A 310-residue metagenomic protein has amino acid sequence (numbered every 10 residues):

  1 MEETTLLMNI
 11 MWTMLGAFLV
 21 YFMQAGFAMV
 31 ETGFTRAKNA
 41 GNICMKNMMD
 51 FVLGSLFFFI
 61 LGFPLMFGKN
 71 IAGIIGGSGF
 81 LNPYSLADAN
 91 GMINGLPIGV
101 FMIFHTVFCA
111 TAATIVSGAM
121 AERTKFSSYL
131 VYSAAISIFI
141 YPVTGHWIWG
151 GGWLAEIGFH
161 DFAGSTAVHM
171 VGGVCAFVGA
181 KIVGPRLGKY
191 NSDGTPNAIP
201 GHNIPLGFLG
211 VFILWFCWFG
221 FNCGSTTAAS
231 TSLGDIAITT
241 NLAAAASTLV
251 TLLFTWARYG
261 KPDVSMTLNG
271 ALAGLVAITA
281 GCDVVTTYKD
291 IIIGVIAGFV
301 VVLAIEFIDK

Functional and structural regions predicted by a protein language model:
M1-K310: Hydrophobic alpha-helical transmembrane bundles of multi-pass membrane proteins
